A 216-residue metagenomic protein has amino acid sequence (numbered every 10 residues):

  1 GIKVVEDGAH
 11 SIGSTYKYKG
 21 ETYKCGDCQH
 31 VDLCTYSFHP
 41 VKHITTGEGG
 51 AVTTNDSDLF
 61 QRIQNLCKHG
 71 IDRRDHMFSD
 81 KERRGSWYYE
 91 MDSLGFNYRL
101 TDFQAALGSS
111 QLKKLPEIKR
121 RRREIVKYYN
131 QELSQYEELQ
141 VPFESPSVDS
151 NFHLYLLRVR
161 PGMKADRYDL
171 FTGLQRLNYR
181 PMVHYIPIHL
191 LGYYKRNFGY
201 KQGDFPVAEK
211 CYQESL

Functional and structural regions predicted by a protein language model:
G1, T15, K19, N55-L216: PLP-dependent aminotransferase class I/II
V5, V41-K42, G47, Y98-T101 (+1 more regions): Residue-level micro-sites within transmembrane alpha helices that shape and flank functional polar/acidic positions
E6-T45, W87-M91: Conserved active-site segment immediately N-terminal to the catalytic lysine that forms the internal aldimine
D7, G50, Q213: Conserved phosphate-binding and hydrolysis motifs of nucleotide-dependent enzymes
A9-H10, H39, E48, Q64-K68 (+1 more regions): Histidine-centered beta-alpha loop that forms part of the nucleotide-sugar donor binding/catalytic region in diverse
Y36-S37, G50-N55, S109: Short beta-strand-to-turn element immediately C-terminal to the catalytic PLP-Schiff-base lysine in fold type I
E48-G49, L115: Short active-site oxyanion
